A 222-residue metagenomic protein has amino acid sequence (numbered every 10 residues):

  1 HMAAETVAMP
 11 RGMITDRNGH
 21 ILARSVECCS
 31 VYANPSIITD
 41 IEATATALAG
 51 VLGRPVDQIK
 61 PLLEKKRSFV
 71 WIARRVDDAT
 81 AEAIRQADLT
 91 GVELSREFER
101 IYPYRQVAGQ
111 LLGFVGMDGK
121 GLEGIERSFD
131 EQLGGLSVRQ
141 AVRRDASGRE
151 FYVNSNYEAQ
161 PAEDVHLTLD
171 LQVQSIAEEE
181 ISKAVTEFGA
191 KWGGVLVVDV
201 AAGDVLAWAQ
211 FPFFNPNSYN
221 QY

Functional and structural regions predicted by a protein language model:
H1-A8, H20, R24-A33, I38-E42 (+4 more regions): Short pre-catalytic segments that frame enzyme active sites
A8, M13-I14, G91: Beta-sandwich/jelly-roll carbohydrate-recognition scaffolds of carbohydrate-active enzymes
P10, R17-N18, L22, E126 (+3 more regions): Extracytoplasmic/periplasmic mature domains of Sec-exported, cell-envelope-associated bacterial proteins
C28, A33, I37, A43-G50 (+1 more regions): Small/polar-residue-rich segments within soluble enzyme cores
P55: Conserved nucleotide-binding/hydrolysis modules and their immediate coupling elements across P-loop/ASCE NTPase motors
H166-T168: Generic structural detector for well-ordered beta-strands
